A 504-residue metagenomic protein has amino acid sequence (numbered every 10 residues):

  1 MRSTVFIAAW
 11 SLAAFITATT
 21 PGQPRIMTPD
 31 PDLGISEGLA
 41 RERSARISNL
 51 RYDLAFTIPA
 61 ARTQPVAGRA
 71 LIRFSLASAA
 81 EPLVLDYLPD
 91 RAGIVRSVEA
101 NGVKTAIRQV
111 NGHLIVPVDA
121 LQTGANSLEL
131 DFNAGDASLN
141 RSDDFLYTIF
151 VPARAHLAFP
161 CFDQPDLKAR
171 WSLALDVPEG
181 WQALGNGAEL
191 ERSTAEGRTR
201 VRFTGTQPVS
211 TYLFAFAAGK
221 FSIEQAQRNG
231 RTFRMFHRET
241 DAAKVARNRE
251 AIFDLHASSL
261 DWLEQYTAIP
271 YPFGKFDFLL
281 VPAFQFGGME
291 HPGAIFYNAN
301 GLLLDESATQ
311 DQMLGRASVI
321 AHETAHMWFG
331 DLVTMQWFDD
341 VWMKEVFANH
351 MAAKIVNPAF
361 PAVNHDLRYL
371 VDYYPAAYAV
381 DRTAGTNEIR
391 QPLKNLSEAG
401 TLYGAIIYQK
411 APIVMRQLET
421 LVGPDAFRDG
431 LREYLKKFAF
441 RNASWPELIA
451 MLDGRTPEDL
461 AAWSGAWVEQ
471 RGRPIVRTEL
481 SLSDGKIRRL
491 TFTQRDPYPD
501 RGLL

Functional and structural regions predicted by a protein language model:
R2, V95, F203, M235-P499: Hydrophobic alpha-helical and helix-loop surface patches within well-folded domains that function as non-catalytic
I7-T17: Bacterial N-terminal signal peptides
A18-R69, R141-D144, C161, P165 (+1 more regions): N-terminal, polar/Ser/Thr-rich
D32, E129-R228, N248-E250, S464: Extended, low-hydrophobicity, Ser/Thr/Pro/Gly-biased non-transmembrane segments
A55-T57, I72, K104-T105, I115-A120 (+3 more regions): Beta-strand-rich interaction surfaces with strong enrichment in secreted/lumenal proteins
L71-R91, D163, R170-P178, P446 (+1 more regions): Surface-exposed beta-strand/loop patches in extracellular or lumenal glycoproteins
P82, V103-Q122, A153-H156, A299-V319: Aromatic/His-enriched, Gly/Pro-containing loop or helix-boundary segments that lie immediately adjacent to catalytic
L88-L146, A195-G197, V201: A surface-exposed beta-strand-loop module
